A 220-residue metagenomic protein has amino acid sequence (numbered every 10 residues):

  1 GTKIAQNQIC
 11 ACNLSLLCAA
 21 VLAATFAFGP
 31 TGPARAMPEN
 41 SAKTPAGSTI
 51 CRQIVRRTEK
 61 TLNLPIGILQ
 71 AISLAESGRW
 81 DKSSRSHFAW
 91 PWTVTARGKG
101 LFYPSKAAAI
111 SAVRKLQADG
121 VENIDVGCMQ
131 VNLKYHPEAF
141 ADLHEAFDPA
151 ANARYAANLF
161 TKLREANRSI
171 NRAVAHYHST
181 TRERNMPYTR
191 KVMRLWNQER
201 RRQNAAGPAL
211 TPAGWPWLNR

Functional and structural regions predicted by a protein language model:
G1-C12: N-terminal secretory signal peptides that target proteins for export/translocation
K3, S83-R85, P208-L210: Intrinsically disordered, low-complexity regions enriched in Ser/Pro/Gly/Gln/His and often acidic
A11-N13, A19, R52: Secreted/luminal cysteine- and crosslink-motif detector
S15-G29: Bacterial N-terminal signal peptides
A27-P30, P45, A96, P212: Intrinsically disordered, low-complexity segments enriched in small/polar residues
T31-A36: Sec/Tat signal peptide C-region and signal peptidase I cleavage site
M37-A205: Catalytic glycan-binding domains that act on GlcNAc-containing polysaccharides
N204-R220: Low-complexity, Gly/Ser/Thr/Pro-rich intrinsically disordered linker/tail segments
